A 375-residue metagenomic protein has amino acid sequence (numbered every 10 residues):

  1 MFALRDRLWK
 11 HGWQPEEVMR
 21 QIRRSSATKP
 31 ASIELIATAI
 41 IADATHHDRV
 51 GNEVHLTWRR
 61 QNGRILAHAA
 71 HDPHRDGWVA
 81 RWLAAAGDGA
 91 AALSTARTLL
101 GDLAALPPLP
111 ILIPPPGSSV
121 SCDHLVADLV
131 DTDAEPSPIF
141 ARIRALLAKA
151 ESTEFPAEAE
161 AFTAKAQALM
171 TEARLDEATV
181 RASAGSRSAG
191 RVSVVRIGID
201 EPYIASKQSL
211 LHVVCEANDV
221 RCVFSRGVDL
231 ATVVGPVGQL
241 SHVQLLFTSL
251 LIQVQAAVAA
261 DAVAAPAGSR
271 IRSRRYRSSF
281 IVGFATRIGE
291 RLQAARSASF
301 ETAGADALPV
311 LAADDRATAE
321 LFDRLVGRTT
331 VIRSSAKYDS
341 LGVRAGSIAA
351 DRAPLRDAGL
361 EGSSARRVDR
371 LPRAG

Functional and structural regions predicted by a protein language model:
M1-E135, L175-G375: Extended, helix-rich structural scaffolds rather than catalytic motifs
P136-T153, L169: Non-transmembrane amphipathic alpha-helical segments
P138-A141, A145, A157, A161 (+2 more regions): Residues forming well-ordered secondary-structure scaffolds
I143, A159-A173, I281-I288: Short amphipathic alpha-helical coiled-coil/interface segments
K149-E158, A164: Folded alpha-helical bundle/alpha-solenoid domain cores of large eukaryotic adaptor/scaffold proteins
